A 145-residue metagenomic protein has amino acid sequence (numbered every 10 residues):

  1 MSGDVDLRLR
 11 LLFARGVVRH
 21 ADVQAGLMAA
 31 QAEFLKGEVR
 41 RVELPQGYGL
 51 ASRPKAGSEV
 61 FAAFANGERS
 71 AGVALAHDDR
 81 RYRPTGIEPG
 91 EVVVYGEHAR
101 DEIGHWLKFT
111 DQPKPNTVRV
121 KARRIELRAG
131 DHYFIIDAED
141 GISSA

Functional and structural regions predicted by a protein language model:
S2-V5, L9-A14, R19, K55-S58 (+1 more regions): Right-handed beta-helix
A21-V23: Short polar catalytic/cofactor-binding loops
A25-Q31: Short aromatic-glycine-enriched beta-strand elements
Q31-R40: OB-fold (S1/OB) nucleic-acid-binding surfaces
V39-S52: Beta-strand/loop nucleic-acid-binding surfaces
